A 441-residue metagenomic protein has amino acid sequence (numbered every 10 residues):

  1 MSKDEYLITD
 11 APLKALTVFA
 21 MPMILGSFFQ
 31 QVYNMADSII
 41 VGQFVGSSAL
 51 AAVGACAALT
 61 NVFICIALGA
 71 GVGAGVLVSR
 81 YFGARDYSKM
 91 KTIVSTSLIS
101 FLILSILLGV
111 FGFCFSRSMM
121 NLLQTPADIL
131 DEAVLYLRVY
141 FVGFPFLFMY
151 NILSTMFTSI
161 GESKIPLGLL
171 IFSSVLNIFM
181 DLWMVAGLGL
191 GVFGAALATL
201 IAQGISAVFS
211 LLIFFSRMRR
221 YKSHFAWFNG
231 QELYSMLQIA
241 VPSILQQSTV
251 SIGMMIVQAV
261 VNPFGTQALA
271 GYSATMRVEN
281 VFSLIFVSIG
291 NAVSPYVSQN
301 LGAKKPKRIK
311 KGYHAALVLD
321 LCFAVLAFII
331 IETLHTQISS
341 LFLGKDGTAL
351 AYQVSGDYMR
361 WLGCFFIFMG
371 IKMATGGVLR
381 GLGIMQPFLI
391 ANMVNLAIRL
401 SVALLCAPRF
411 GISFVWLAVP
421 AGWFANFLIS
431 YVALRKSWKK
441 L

Functional and structural regions predicted by a protein language model:
M1-A20, V78-G143, G187-V241, V297-C364 (+1 more regions): Short alpha-helical transmembrane segments in multi-pass integral membrane proteins
I8-F44, A58-G73, L77, L102-G109 (+4 more regions): N-terminal transmembrane alpha-helices
V18, V41-N61, A127-E132, V192-F193 (+4 more regions): Interfacial/gating helices of multi-pass transporter permease domains
V18-D37, V139, S173, A202-S206 (+3 more regions): Transmembrane helical elements of multi-pass membrane transporters/channels
F28, V32-L50, M120-A127, W183-L190 (+4 more regions): Helix-terminus/linker motif at the lipid-water interface of multi-pass membrane proteins
L50-V110, L147-P166, G271-H335, M369-G383 (+1 more regions): Small-residue-rich hydrophobic transmembrane alpha-helices
V62-C65, N177-D181, S206-L211, V281-L284 (+3 more regions): Hydrophobic transmembrane alpha-helices of multi-pass small-molecule transporters
G71, Y140-T158, P166-S174, A195-V208 (+4 more regions): Short runs within selected transmembrane alpha-helices of multi-pass transporters and secretion channels
